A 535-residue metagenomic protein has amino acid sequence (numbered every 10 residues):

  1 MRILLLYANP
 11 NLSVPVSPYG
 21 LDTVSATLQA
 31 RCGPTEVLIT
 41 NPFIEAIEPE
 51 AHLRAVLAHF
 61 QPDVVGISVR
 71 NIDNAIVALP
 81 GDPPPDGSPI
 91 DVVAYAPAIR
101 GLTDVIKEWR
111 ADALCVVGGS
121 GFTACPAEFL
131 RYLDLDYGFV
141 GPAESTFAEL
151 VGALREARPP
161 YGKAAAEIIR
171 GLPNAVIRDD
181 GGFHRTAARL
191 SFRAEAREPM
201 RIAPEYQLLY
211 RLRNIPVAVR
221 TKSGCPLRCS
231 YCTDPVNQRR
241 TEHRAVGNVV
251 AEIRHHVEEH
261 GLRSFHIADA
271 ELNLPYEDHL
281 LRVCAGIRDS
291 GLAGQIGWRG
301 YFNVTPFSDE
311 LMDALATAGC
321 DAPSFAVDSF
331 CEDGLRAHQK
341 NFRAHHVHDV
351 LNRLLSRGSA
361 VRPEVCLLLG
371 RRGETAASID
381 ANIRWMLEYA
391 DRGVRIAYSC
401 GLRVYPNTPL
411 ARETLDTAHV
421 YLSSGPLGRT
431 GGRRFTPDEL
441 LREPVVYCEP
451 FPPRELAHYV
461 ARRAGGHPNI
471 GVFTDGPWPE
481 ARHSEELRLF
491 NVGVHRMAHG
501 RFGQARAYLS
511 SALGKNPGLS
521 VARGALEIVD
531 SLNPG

Functional and structural regions predicted by a protein language model:
M1-R254, E258-G261: Acidic, low-complexity intrinsically disordered segments
I3, V37, C115, L172 (+5 more regions): Hydrophobic/aromatic residues located in beta-strands of well-ordered beta-sheets within soluble catalytic
L4-V14, G20, V176-D179, F183 (+5 more regions): C-terminal accessory regions of radical SAM enzymes
R31-P34, E108-A111, R288-Q295, R357-S359 (+1 more regions): Short helix-capping segments at alpha-helix termini
A75-V77, E332-A337, P409: A short acidic, helix-capping loop that chelates divalent metal ions and anchors anionic groups
P126-L133, L311, G373-Y389: Catalytic cores of alpha/beta
E195-R362, L369-R371, R384: Radical SAM [4Fe-4S] cluster-binding motif and immediate context
